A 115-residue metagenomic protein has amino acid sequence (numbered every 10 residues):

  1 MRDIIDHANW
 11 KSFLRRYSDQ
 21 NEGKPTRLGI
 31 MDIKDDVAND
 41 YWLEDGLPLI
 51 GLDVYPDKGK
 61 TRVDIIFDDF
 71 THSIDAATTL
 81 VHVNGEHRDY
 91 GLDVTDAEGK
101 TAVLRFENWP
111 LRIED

Functional and structural regions predicted by a protein language model:
M1-G23: Long, hydrophobic N-terminal alpha-helical segment
R16, I33-K34: Extracellular, modular beta-sheet/disulfide-rich ectodomains of secreted and cell-surface proteins
E22-D32: A short, Trp-centered hydrophobic/proline-enriched beta-strand micro-motif
M31-I33, I66-D68, T95: A generic structural motif
V37-P48: Short coil-to-beta-strand transition motifs
P48-G91: Amphipathic protein-protein interaction modules
I74-D115: Helix-rich interaction surfaces within compact, conserved domain-sized segments that mediate assembly or partner
